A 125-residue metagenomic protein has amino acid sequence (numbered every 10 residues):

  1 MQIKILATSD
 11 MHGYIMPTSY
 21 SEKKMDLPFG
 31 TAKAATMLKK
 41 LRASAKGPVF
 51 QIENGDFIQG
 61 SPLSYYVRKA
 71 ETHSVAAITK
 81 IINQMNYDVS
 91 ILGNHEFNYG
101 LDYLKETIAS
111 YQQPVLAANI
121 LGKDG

Functional and structural regions predicted by a protein language model:
M1-G125: Acidic, metal/ion-coordinating pockets
